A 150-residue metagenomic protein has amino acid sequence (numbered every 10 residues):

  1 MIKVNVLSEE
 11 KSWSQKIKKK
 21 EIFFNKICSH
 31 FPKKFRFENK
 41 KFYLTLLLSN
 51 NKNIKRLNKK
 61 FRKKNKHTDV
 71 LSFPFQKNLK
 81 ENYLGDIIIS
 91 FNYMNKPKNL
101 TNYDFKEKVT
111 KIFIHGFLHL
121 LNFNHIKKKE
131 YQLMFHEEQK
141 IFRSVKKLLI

Functional and structural regions predicted by a protein language model:
M1-T110, L120-I150: An acidic/histidine-cluster motif and surrounding catalytic segment that typifies divalent-metal-assisted enzyme active
